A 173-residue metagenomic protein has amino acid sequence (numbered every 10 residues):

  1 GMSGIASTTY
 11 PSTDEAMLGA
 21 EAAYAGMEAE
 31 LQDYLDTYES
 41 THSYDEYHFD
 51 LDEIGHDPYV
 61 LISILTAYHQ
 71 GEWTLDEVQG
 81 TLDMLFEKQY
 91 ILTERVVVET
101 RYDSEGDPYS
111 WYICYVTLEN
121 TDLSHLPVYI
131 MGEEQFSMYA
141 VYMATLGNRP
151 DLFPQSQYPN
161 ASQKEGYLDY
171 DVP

Functional and structural regions predicted by a protein language model:
G1-V172: Membrane-proximal envelope biogenesis segments
